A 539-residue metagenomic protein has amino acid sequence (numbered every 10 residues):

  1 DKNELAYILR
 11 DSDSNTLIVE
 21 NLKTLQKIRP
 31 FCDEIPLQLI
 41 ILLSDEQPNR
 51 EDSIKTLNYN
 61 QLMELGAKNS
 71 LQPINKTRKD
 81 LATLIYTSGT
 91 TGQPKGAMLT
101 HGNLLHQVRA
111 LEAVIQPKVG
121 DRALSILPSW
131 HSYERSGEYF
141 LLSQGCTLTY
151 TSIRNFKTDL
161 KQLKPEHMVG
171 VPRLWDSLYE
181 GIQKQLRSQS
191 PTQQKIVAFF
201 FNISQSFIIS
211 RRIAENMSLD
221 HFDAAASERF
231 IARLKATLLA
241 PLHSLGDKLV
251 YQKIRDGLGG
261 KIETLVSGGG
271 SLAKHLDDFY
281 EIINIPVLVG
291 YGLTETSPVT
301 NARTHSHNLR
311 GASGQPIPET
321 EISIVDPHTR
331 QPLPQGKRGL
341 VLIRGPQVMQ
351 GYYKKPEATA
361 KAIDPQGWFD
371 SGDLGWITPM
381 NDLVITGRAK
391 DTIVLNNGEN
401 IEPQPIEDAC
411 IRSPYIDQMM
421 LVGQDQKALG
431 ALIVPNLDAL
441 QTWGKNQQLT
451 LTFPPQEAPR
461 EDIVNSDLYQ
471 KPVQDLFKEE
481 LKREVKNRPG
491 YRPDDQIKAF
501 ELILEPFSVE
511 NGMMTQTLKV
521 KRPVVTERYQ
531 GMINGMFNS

Functional and structural regions predicted by a protein language model:
D1-Q61: Structural core segment of the AMP-binding/adenylate-forming
L57, E64-Y86, Q93, Q116-R122: Conserved pre-ATP/AMP-binding loop-to-beta segment of ANL
A82-V108: Conserved AMP-binding A3 loop
H101, E281-I285, L293-G311, D326-H328 (+2 more regions): Active-site loops of AMP-binding adenylate-forming
L105-S125, S129-Y251: Conserved AMP-binding/adenylation subdomain of ANL enzymes
T329-G336, L340-L395: Conserved ATP-binding/catalytic segment of the ANL
V348-M349, D382-I411, L440-K471, R492-D494 (+2 more regions): Adenylate-forming
Q418-V422, W443, Q448, K478-S539: Conserved C-terminal "lid"/linker of ANL adenylate-forming enzymes
